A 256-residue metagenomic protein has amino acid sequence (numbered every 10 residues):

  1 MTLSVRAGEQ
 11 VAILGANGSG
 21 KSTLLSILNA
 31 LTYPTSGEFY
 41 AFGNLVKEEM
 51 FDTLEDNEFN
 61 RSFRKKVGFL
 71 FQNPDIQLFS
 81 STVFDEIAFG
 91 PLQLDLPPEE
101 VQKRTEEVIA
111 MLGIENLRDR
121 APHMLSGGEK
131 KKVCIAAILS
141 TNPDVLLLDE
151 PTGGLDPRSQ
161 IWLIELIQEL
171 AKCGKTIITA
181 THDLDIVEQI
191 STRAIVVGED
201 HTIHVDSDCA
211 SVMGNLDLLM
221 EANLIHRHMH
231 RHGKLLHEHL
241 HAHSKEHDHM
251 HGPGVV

Functional and structural regions predicted by a protein language model:
L14-A16: The feature captures the beta-strand-to-loop junction immediately N-terminal to the Walker
N29: Helix-to-loop junction immediately C-terminal to a conserved catalytic motif
G37-F51, F63: Conserved ABC transporter NBD signature motif
E99-L117: Conserved ABC ATPase "signature" region
A121-L125, E129: Conserved ABC ATPase signature
I138-L139: ABC ATPase C-loop
T181-H182: H-loop/switch region of ABC-family ATPase nucleotide-binding domains
G214-V256: ABC ATPase nucleotide-binding domains
